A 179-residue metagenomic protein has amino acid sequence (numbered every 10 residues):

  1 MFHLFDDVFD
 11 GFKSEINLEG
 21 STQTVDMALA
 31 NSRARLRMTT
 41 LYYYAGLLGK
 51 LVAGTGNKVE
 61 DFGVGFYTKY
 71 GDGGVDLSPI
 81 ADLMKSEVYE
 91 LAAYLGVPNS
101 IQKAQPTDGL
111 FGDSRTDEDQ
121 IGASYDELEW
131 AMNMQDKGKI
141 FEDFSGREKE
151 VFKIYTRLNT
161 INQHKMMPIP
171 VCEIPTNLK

Functional and structural regions predicted by a protein language model:
M1-D7, K13-N17, S21-S32, Y42 (+2 more regions): ATP/NTP-dependent adenylation/nucleotidyl-transfer catalytic domains that generate, transfer, or process NMP-activated
A34-R37: Active-site glycine-rich loop that binds ribose-phosphate moieties when present
